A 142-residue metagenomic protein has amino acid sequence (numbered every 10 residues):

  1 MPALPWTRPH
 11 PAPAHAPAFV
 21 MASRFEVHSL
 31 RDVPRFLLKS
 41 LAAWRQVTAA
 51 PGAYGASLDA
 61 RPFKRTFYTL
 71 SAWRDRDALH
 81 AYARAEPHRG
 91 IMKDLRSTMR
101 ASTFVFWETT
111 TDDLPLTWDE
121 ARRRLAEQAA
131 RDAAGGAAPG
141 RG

Functional and structural regions predicted by a protein language model:
M1-T66, H80-A81, T103-G142: Short S/T/G/P-rich N-terminal loop/turn motif that feeds into the first structured element of a domain
L70: Ligand-binding pocket scaffold of soluble enzyme catalytic domains
R76-F104: An amphipathic, aromatic/His-enriched active-site/gating alpha helix that lines ligand/cofactor pockets
